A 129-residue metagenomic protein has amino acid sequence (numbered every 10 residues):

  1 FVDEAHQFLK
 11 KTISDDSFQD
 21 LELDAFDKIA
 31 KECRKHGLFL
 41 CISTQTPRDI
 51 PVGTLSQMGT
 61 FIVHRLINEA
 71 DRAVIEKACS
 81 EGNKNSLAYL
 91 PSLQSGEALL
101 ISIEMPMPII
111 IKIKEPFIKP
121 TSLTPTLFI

Functional and structural regions predicted by a protein language model:
F1-A88: Conserved P-loop NTPase motor cores
V52-G53, Y89-S92, I101-I103: Replace "in large, NTP-powered and nucleic-acid-processing enzymes" with "in large, NTP-powered factors and other
S56-Q57, A70, L93-S95, E104: Short, solvent-exposed loop/turn segments at the edges of secondary structure
S95-I129: Conserved P-loop NTPase motor module
